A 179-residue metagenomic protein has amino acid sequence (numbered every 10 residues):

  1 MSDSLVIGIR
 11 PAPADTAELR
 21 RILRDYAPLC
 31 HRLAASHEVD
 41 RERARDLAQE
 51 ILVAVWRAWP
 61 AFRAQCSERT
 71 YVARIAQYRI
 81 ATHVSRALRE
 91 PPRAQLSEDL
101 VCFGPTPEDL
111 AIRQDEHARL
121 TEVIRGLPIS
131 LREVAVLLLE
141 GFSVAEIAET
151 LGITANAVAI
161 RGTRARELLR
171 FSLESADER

Functional and structural regions predicted by a protein language model:
S2-L5, R10, E18, T150 (+1 more regions): C-terminal edge and immediately downstream basic/flexible tail or linker adjoining helix-turn-helix-like DNA-binding
G8-R32, E42-R45, W56: A short, charge-rich alpha-helical start-of-domain segment used by transcription regulators
R10-P13, A17, E90-P91, E98-R125: Acidic, proline/glycine-rich intrinsically disordered inter-domain spacer in sigma factors
P11-A12, V39, E50-S67, R86-A87: Sigma70-family region 2
C30, A34, A44-V55, I147 (+2 more regions): Short, small-hydrophobic-rich alpha-helical interface motif
A61-R63, A73-Q95, D109-R113: Arg/Lys-rich amphipathic alpha helix in sigma70-family domain 2
Q77, A81, L151-A176: DNA-recognition helix of helix-turn-helix
R125, I129-R132, L138-I160, L168: Helix-turn-helix DNA-binding module
